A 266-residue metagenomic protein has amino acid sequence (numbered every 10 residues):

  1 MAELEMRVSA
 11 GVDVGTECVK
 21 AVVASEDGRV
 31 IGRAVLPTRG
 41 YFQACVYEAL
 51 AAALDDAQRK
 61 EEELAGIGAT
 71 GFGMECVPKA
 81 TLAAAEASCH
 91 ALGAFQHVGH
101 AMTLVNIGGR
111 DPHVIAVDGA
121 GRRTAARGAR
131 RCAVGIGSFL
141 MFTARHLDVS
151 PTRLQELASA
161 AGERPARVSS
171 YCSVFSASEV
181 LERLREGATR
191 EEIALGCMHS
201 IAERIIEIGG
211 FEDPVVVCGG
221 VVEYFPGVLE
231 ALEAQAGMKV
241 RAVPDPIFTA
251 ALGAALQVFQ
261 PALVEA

Functional and structural regions predicted by a protein language model:
M1-L4, F72-R122, I206, L252-L263: Conserved phosphate-binding catalytic cores of ATP/NTP-utilizing and phosphoryl-transfer enzymes
L4-A44, E48, R123-C132: Short glycine-rich, Thr/Ser-proximal phosphate-binding strand/loop in the N-terminal lobe of ATP-dependent enzymes
G28, G32-R39, D56-S88, T124-A126: Short beta-strand-loop/turn "lid" adjacent to the catalytic site in phosphate-handling enzymes
F72, I206-Q235, P246-I247: Glycine-rich phosphate-binding loops at beta-strand->alpha-helix junctions
E86-A87, E233-L252: Conserved phosphate-binding/catalytic loops in two-lobed NTP-binding clefts
R122-E163, V168, L256: Glycine-rich phosphate-binding loop plus the immediately following alpha-helix
G137-M141, V243-A266: Glycine-rich phosphate-binding/hydrolytic loop that grips phosphoryl groups
S173-P214, I247: Adenine-nucleotide phosphate-binding core of ATP-dependent small-molecule kinases
